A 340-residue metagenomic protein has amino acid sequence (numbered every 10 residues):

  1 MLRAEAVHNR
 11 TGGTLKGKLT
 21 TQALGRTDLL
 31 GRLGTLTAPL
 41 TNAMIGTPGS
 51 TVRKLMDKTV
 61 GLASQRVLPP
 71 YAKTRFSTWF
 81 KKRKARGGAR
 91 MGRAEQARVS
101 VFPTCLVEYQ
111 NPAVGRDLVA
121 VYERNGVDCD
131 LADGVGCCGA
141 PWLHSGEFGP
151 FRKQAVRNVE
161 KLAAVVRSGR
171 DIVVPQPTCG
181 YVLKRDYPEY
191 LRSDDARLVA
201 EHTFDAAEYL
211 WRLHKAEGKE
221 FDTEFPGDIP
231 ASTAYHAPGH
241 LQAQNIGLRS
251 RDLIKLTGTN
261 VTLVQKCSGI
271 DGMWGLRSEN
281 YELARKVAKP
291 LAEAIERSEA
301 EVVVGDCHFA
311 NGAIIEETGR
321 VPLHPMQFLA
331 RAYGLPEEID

Functional and structural regions predicted by a protein language model:
M1-D340: Iron-sulfur cluster-binding electron-transfer modules in prokaryotic oxidoreductases
